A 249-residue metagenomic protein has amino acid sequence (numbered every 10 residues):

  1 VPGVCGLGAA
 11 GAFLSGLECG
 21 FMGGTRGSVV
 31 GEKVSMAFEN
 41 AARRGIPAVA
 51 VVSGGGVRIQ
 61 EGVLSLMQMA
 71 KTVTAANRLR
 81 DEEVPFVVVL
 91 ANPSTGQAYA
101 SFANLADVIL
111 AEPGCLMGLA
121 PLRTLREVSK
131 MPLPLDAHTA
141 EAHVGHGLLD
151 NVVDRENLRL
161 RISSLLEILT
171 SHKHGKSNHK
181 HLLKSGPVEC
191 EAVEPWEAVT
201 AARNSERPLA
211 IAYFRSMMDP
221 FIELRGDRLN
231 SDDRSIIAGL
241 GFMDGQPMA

Functional and structural regions predicted by a protein language model:
V1-L7, R159-P247: Intrinsically disordered, low-complexity segments enriched in small/flexible residues
G3-V4, F38-E39, A76-N77, A100 (+4 more regions): A generic local secondary-structure boundary/capping motif
C5-E18, K33-V57, G241-A249: A structural preference for short, pocket-lining loop segments at secondary-structure junctions
C19, G27-V34, Q68, A75: Conserved mixed alpha/beta catalytic, RNA-binding, or beta-rich assembly cores of soluble enzyme, regulatory
G24-V29, I59-G62: Glycine/threonine-rich flexible loop motifs
V29, M67, Q97, N104 (+2 more regions): Charged, alpha-helix-enriched surfaces in structured cytosolic catalytic cores of large nucleotide-utilizing machines
G55-H174: Conserved catalytic cores of soluble enzyme domains, especially glycine-rich substrate-binding beta-alpha loops
